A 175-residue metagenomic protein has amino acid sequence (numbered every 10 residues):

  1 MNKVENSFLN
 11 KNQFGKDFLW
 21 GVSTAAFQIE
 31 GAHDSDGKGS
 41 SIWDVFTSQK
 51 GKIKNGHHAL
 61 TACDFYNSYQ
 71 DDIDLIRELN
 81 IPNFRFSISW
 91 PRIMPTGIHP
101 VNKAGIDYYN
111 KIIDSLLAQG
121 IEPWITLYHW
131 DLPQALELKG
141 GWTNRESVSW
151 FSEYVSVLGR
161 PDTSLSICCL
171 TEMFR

Functional and structural regions predicted by a protein language model:
N2-N102, I106, I112-S115: N-terminal structural segment of carbohydrate-active enzymes
I73-R175: Substrate-binding cleft and catalytic face of glycoside hydrolase catalytic domains, especially the flexible beta-alpha
